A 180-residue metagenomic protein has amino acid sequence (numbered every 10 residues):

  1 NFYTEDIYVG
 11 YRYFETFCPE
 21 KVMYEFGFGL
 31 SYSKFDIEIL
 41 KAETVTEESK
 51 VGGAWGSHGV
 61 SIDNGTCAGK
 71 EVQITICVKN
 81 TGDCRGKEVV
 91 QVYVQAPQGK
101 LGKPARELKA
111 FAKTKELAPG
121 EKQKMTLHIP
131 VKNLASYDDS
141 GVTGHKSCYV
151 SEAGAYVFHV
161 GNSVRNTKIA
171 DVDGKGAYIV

Functional and structural regions predicted by a protein language model:
N1-K87, K146-N162, N166-V180: Secreted, periplasmic, or luminal enzymes acting at the cell surface/secretory milieu
T4-Y8, G59-I62, Y93-P97, G120 (+1 more regions): A generic short-segment signal for beta-strand/edge and adjacent turn/coil regions
E43, K79-T81, Q95, H128-K132: Solvent-exposed residues in well-ordered beta-strands and their adjoining turns, especially edge/terminal strands
V90, G99-S147: Intrinsically disordered, low-complexity Pro/Gly/Ser/Thr-rich segments with frequent PxxP/GP/PP motifs and embedded
Q95-L101, S163: Change "in extracellular beta-sheet-rich domains … of secreted and cell-surface proteins" to "in beta-sheet-rich domains
